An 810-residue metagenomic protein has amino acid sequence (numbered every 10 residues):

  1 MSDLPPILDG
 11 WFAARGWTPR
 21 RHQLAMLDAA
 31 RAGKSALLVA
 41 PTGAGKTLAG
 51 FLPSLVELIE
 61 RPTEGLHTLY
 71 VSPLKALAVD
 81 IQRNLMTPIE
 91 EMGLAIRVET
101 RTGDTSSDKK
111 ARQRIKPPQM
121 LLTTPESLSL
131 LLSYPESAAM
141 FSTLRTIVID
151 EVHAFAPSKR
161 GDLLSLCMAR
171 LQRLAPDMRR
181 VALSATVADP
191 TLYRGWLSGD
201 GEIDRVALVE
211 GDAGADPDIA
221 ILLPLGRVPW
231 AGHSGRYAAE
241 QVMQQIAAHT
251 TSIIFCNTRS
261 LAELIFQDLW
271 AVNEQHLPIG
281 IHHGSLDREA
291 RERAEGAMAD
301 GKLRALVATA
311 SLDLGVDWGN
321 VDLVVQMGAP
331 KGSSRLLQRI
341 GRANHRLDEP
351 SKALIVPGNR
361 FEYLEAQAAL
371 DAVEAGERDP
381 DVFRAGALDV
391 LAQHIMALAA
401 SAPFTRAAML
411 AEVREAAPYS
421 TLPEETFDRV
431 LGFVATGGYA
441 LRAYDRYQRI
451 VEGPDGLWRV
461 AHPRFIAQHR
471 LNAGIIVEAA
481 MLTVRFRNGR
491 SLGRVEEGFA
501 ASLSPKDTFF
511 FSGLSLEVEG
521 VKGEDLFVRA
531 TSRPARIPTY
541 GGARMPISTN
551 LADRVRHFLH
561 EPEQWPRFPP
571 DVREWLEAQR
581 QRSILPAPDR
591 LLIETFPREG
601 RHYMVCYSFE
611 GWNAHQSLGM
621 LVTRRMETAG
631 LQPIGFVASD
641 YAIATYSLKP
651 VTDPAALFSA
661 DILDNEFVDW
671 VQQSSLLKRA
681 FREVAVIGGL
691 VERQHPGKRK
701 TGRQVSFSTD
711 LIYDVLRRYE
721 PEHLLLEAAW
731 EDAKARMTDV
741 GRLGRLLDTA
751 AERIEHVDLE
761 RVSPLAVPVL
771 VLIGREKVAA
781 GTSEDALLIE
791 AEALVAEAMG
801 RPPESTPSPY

Functional and structural regions predicted by a protein language model:
M1-A14, T18-A44, A49-G456: Helicase motor core with emphasis on the C-terminal RecA-like subdomain
A30, I476-E478, L503, F510: Short, well-ordered loop/turn sites that connect or cap secondary structure elements
L410-V413, A417-M481, V495-E496, P538-Y540 (+1 more regions): Extended, highly charged accessory segments
T483-F486, R529: Short, acidic/hydrophobic/Gly-rich beta-strand patch recurrent on exposed beta strands that often constitutes part
G489-T508: A conserved acidic, glycine/proline-rich C-terminal tail/linker
S512-G513, Y641: Nucleic acid-processing catalytic cores of prokaryotic defense/repair systems
L514-V521: Short beta-strand-centered aromatic/proline hotspots
K522-T539: Short, solvent-exposed secondary-structure boundary/capping segments
